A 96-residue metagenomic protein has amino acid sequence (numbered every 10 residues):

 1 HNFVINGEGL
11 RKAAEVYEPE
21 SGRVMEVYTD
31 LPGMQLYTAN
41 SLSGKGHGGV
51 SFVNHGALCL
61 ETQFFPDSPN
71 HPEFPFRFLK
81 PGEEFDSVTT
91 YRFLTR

Functional and structural regions predicted by a protein language model:
H1-R96: Active-site pocket scaffolds in enzymes
